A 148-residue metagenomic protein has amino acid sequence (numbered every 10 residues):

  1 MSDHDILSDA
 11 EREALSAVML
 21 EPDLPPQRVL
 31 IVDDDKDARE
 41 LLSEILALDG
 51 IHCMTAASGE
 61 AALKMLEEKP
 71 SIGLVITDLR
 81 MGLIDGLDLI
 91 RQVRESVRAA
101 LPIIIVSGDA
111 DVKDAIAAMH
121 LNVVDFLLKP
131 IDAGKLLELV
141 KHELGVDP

Functional and structural regions predicted by a protein language model:
M1-R28, G134-P148: Non-catalytic signal-transmission and effector/linker regions of two-component phosphorelay proteins
R39, M81-L83, S96, D111 (+1 more regions): The feature encodes the CheY-like receiver
E40-L48: Charged docking surfaces used in two-component/phosphorelay signaling
A57-A61, D85-D88: Acidic catalytic/metal-coordinating carboxylates
K64, L87-A99: Short amphipathic alpha-helix used as the core "switch/output" element in two-component signaling
P70-I76: Active-site beta3 strand of CheY-like receiver
D88, A110-D125: Alpha4 helix (beta4-alpha4-beta5 surface) of REC/receiver domains from two-component response regulators
